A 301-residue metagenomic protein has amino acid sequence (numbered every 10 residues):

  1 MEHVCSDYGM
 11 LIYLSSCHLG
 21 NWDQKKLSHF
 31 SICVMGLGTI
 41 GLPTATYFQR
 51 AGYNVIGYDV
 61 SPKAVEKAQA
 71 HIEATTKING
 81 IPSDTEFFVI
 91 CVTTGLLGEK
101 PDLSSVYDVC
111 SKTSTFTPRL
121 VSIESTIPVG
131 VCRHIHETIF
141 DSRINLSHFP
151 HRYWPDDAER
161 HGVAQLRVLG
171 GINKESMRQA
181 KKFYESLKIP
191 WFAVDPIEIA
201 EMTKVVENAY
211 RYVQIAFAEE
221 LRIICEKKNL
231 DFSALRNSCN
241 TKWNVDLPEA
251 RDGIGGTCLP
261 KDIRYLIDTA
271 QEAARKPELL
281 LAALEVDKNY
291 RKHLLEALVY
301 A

Functional and structural regions predicted by a protein language model:
V4-T76, S83: NAD(P)+-binding Rossmann beta1-loop-alpha1 motif at the extreme N-terminus of oxidoreductases
C5-Y8, I12-K25, E137-S147, P155 (+2 more regions): Internal alpha-helical scaffold of NAD(P)-dependent oxidoreductase catalytic cores
C33-P43, D287, L294, L298-A301: Glycine-rich adenosine-cofactor-binding loop
S83-D84, A164: Alpha-helix C-terminal capping/helix-to-coil transition sites in glycosyltransferase folds
F87, G95-P155: Rossmann-like NAD(P)(H) cofactor-binding subdomain of soluble oxidoreductases
E207, S233-L259, I263-R264, Q271-V299: Hydrophobic helix-and-loop "lid/oligomerization" segment in the mid-to-C-terminal part of catalytic domains
